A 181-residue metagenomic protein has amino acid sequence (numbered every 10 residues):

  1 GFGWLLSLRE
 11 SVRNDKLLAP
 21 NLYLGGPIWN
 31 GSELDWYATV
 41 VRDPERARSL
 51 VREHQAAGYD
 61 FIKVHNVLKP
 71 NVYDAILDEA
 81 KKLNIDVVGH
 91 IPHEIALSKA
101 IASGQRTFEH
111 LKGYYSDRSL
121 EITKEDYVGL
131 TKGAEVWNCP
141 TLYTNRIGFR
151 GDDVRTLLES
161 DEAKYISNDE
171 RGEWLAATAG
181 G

Functional and structural regions predicted by a protein language model:
G1-E45, Y59, V64-T131: Active-site loop-helix segments enriched in His/Asp/Glu that coordinate and activate a nucleophilic water at divalent
L50-L68, Y114-G181: Active-site neighborhoods of metal-dependent hydrolases
